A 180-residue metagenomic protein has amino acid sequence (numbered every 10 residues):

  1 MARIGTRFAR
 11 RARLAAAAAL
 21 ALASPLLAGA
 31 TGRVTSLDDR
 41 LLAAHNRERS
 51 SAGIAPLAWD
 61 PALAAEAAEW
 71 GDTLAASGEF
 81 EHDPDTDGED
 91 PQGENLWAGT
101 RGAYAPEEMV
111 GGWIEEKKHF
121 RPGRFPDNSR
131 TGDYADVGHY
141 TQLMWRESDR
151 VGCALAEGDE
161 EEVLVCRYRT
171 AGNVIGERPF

Functional and structural regions predicted by a protein language model:
M1-A9: N-terminal secretory signal peptides that target proteins for export/translocation
A15-P25: Bacterial N-terminal signal peptides
P25-T35: Bacterial Sec-dependent signal peptides at the C-terminal "C-region" and cleavage site
R33-S77: A short alpha-helix/helix-coil micro-patch that ends at or immediately precedes a cysteine
H45, E79-D85, H139: Histidine-centered active-site/metal-ligand motif
L57, F80-H82, L96, L143: Short clusters of hydrophobic/aromatic residues that line enzyme substrate/ligand-binding pockets
A68, E81-G88, Q92: Charge-dense, low-complexity polyampholytic segments
D87-F180: A well-ordered secondary-structure block
